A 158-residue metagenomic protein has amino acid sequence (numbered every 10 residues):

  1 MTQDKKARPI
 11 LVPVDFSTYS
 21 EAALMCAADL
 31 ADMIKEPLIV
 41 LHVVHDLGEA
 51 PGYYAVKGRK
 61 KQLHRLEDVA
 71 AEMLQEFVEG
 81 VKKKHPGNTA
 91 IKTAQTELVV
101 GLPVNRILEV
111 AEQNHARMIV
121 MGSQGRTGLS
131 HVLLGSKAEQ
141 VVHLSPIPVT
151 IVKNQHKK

Functional and structural regions predicted by a protein language model:
M1-K5, E79-I119, H156-K158: Structural beta-alpha unit
T2-K60, P86: Small/aliphatic-rich secondary-structure junction motif
K6, E109-K158: Gly/Ser-rich helix-loop-strand patches that form or flank binding pockets for ribonucleotide-derived cofactors
A23, M73-G80: Short, well-ordered amphipathic alpha-helical segments that serve as non-catalytic structural scaffolds within diverse
A27, Y53, K83, I107 (+1 more regions): Aromatic/hydrophobic pocket-lining residues that form π-stacking "cages" and hydrophobic walls in ligand
P37, K92-Q95, P148: Conserved beta-strand segments of alpha/beta enzyme cores
G58-M73: A short acidic, glycine-rich active-site loop that binds or catalyzes chemistry on phosphate/adenosine moieties
